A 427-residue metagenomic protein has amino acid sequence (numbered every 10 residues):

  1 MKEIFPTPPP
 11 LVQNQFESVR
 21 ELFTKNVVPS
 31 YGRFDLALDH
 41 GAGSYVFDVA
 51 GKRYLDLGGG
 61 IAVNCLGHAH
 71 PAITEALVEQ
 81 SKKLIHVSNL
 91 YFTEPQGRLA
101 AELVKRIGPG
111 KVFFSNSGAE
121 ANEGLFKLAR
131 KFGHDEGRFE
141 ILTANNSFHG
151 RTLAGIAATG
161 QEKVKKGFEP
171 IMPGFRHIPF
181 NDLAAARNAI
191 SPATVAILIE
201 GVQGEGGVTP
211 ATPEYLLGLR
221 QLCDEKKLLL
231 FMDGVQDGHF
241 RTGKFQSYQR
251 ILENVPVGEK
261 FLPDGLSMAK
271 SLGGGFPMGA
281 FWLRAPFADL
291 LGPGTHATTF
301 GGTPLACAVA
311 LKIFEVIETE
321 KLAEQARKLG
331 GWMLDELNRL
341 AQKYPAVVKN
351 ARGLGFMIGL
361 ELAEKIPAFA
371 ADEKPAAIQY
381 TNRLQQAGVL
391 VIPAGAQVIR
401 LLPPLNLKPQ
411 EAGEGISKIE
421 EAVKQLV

Functional and structural regions predicted by a protein language model:
K2-V427: Conserved N-terminal phosphate-binding loop of PLP-dependent enzymes in the Aspartate aminotransferase
